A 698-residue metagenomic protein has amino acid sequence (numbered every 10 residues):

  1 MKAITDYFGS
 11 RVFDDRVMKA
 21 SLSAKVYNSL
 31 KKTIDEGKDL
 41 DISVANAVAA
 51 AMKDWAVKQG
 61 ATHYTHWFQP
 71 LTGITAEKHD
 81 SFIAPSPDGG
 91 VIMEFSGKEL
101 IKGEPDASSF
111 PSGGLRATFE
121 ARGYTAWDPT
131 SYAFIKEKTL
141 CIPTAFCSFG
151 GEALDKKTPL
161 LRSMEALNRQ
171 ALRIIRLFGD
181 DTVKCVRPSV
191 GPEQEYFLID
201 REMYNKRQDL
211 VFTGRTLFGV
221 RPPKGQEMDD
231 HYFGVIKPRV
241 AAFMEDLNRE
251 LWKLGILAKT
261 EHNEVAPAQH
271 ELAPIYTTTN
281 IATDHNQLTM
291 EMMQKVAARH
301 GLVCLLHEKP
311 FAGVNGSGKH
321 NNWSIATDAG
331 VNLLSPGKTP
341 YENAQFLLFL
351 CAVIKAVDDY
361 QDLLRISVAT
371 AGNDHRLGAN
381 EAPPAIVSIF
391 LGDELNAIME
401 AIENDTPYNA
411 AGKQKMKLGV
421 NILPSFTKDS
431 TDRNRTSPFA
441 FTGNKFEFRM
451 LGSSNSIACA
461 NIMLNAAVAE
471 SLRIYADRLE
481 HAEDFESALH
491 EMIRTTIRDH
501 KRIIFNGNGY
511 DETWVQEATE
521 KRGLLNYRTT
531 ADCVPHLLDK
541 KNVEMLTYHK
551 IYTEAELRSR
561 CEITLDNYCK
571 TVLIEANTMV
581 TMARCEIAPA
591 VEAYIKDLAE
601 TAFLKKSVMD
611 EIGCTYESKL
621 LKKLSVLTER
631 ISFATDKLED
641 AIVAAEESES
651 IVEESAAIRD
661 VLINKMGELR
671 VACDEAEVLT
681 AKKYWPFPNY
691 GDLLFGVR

Functional and structural regions predicted by a protein language model:
M1-R16, R169, R173-I175, D393: Flexible inter-domain linker/hinge segments
Y7-E120: Active-site core of metal-dependent hydrolases
V44-V48, F68-P70, K98-E99, F146 (+4 more regions): Active-site-proximal loop/turn and secondary-structure-junction residues that shape catalytic pockets, frequently
A61, T65-Q69, T283-R299, I325 (+3 more regions): Hydrophobic/aromatic-rich, well-ordered segments within soluble, folded domains that form packed cores
Q69, P87, A298, D328 (+14 more regions): Hydrophobic alpha-helix feature that most strongly marks membrane-spanning transmembrane helices and their immediate
G73-G89, S108, R207, G214-T216 (+4 more regions): Short linear, low-complexity motifs centered on an aromatic residue
A121-L306, N315-G318, I325-T564: Glycine-rich, acidic/polar active-site loops that bind/position phosphate-bearing ligands
D499-R698: C-terminal amphipathic alpha-helical interaction region
